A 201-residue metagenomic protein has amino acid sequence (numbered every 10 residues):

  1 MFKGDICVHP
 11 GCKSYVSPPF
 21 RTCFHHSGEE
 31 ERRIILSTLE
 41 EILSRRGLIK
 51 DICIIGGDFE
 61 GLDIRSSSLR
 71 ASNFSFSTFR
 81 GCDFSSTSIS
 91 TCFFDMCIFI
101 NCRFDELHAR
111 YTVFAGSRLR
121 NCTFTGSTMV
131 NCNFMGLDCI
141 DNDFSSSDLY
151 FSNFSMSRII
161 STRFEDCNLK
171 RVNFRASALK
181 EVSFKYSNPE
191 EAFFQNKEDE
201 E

Functional and structural regions predicted by a protein language model:
F2-F20, E31-E201: Tandem repeat scaffolds
C23-F24: Zinc-coordinating Cys/His ligand positions in small cysteine/histidine-rich zinc-finger domains
